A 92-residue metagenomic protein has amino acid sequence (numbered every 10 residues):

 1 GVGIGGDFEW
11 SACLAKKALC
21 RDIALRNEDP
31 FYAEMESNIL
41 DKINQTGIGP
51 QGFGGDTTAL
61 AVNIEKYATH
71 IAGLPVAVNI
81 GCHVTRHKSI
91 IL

Functional and structural regions predicted by a protein language model:
G1-L92: Non-transmembrane, aqueous-exposed alpha-helical and coiled segments at domain scale
